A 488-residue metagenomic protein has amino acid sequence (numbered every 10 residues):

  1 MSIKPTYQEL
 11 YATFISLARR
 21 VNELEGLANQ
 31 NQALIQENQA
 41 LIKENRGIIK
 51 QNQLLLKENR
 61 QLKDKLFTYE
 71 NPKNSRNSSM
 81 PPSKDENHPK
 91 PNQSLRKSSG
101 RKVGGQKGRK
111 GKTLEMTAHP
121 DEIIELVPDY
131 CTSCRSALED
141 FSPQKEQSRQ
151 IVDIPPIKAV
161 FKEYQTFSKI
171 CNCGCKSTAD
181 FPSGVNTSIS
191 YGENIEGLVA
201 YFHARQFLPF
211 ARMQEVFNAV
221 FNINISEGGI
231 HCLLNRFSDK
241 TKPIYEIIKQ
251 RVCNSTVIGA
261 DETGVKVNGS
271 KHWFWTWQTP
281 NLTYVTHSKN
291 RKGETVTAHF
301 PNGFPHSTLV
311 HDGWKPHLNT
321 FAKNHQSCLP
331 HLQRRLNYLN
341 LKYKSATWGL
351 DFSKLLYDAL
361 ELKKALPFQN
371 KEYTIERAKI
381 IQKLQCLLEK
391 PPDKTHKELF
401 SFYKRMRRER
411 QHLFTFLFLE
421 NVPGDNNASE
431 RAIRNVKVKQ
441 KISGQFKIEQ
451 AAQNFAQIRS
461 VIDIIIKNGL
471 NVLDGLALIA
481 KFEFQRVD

Functional and structural regions predicted by a protein language model:
M1-S190, H231, A260: Short, flexible loop/hinge motifs at secondary-structure junctions
S168-I170, C175-D488: Catalytic center-proximal scaffold of phosphoryl-transfer enzymes
